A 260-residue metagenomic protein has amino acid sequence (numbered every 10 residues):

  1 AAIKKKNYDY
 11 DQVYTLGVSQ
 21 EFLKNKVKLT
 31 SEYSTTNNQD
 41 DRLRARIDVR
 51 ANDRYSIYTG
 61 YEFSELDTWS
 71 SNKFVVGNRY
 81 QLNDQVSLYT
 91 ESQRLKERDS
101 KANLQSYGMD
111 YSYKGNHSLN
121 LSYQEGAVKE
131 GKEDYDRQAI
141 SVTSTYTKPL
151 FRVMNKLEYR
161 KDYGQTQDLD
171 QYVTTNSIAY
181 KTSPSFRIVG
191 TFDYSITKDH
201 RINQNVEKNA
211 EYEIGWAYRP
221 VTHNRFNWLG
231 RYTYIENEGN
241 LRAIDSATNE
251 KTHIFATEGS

Functional and structural regions predicted by a protein language model:
A1-S260: Gram-negative and organellar
